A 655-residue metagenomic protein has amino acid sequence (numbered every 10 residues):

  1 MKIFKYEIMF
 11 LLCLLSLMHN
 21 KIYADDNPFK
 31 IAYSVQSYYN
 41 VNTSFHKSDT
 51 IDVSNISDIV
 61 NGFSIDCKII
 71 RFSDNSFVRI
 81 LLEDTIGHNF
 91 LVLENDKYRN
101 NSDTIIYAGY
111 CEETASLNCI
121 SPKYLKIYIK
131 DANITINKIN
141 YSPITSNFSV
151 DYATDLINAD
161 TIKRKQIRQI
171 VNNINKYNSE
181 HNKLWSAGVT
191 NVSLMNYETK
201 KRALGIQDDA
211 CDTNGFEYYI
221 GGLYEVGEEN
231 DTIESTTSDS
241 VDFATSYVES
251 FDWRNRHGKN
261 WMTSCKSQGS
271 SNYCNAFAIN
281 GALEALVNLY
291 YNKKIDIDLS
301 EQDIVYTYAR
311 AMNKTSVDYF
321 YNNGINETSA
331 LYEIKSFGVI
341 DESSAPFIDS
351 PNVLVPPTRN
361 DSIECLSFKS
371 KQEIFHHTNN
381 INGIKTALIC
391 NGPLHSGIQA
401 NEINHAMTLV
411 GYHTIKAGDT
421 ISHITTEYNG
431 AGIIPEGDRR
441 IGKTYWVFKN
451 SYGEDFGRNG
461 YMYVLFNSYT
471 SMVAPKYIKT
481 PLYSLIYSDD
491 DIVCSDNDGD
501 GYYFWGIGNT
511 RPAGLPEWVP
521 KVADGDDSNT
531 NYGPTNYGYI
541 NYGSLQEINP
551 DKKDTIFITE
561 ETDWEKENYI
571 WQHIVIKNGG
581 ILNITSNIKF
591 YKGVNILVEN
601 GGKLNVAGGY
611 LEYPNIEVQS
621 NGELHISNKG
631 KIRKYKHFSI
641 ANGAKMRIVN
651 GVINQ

Functional and structural regions predicted by a protein language model:
I8-S16: Bacterial N-terminal signal peptides
I22-A24: Boundary at the C-terminal end of the N-terminal hydrophobic targeting segment
D26-S57: Solvent-exposed, flexible loop/coil segments flanking beta-strands in beta-rich domains
F45-N61, I69-S149: Beta-sandwich interaction modules
A153-N272, A276-G281, L286-L299, N322-E342 (+3 more regions): Structured alpha-helical subdomains that flank or immediately precede key functional sites
Y247, F251-N255, N272-E284, D303-D490: Predominantly the structural core of cysteine protease catalytic domains
Y487-S544: Extracellular calcium-associated, cysteine-rich motifs in secreted modular proteins
L545-Q655: Extracellular beta-strand-rich, repetitive "passenger/adhesive" scaffolds that bind or process carbohydrates
